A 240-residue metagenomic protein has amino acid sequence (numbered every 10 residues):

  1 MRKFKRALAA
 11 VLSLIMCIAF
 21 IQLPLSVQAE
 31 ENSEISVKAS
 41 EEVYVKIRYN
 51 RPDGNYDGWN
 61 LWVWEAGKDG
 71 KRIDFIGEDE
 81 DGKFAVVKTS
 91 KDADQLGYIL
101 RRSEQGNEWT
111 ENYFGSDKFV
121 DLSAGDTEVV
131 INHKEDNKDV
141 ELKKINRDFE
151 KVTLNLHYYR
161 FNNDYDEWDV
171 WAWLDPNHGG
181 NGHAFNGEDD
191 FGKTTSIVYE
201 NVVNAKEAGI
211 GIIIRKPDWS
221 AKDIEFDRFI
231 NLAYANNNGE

Functional and structural regions predicted by a protein language model:
M1-K3: N-terminal secretory signal peptides that target proteins for export/translocation
K5-I15: Sec-dependent N-terminal signal peptides
I18-A39: Sec-dependent signal peptide cleavage junction
E34-A39, S116-F149, R228-E240: Extracellular beta-sheet/turn segments enriched in Thr/Pro/Gly and aliphatic residues
V43-V45, V152-L154: Structural beta-strand segments of beta-rich domains
I47-R51, L156-R160: Aromatic/hydrophobic beta-strand junction motif of beta-rich domains
D53-K91, E104-F114, F161-A205, P217-F226: Aromatic-rich carbohydrate-binding modules that target alpha-glucans
D94-Y98, A208-I212: Exposed beta-strand face motif in extracellular beta-rich ectodomains
